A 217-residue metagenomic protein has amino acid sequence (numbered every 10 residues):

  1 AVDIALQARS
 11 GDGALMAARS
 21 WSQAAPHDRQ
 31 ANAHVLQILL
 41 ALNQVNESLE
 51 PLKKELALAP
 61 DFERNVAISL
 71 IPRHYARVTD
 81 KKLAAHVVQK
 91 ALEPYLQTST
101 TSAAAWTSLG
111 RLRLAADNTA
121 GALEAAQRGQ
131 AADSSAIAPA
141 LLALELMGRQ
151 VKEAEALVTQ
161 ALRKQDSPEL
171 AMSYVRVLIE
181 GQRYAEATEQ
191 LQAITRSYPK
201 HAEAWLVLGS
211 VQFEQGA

Functional and structural regions predicted by a protein language model:
A1-A217: Alpha-solenoid helical repeat scaffolds
